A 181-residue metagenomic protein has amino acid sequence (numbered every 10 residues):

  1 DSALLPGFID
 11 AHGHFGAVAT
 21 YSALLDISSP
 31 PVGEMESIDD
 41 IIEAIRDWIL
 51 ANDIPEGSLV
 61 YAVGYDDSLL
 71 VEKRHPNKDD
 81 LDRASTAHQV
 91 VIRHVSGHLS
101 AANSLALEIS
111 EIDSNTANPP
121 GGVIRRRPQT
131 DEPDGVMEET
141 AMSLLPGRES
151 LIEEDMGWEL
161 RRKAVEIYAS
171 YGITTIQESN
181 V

Functional and structural regions predicted by a protein language model:
D1-V181: Divalent metal-binding segments
